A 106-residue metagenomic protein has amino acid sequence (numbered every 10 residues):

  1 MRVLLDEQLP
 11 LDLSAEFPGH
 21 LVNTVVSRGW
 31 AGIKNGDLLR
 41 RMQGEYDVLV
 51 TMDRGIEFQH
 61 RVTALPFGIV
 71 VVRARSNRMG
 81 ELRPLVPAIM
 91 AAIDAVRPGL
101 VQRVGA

Functional and structural regions predicted by a protein language model:
M1-D47, D94: N-terminal first-folded block
E7, M52-R54, A74: Short secondary-structure boundary segments
S14-A15, Q59-R61, E81: Short glycine-/acidic-enriched loop or helix-start segments at secondary-structure transitions that form or flank
F17-H20, L38-L39, T63-F67, P84-L85: Short, glycine/charged-enriched secondary-structure capping and boundary segments
W30, E57, N77: Glycine-/small-residue-rich active-site loops that bind phosphorylated ligands and cofactors
I33, Q59-H60, F67: Short secondary-structure boundary/hinge segments and terminal tails
M42-R61: Acidic, metal-binding active-site segment of PIN/NYN-like and related structure-specific nucleases
P66-A106: C-terminal structural segments of small proteins and small subunits
